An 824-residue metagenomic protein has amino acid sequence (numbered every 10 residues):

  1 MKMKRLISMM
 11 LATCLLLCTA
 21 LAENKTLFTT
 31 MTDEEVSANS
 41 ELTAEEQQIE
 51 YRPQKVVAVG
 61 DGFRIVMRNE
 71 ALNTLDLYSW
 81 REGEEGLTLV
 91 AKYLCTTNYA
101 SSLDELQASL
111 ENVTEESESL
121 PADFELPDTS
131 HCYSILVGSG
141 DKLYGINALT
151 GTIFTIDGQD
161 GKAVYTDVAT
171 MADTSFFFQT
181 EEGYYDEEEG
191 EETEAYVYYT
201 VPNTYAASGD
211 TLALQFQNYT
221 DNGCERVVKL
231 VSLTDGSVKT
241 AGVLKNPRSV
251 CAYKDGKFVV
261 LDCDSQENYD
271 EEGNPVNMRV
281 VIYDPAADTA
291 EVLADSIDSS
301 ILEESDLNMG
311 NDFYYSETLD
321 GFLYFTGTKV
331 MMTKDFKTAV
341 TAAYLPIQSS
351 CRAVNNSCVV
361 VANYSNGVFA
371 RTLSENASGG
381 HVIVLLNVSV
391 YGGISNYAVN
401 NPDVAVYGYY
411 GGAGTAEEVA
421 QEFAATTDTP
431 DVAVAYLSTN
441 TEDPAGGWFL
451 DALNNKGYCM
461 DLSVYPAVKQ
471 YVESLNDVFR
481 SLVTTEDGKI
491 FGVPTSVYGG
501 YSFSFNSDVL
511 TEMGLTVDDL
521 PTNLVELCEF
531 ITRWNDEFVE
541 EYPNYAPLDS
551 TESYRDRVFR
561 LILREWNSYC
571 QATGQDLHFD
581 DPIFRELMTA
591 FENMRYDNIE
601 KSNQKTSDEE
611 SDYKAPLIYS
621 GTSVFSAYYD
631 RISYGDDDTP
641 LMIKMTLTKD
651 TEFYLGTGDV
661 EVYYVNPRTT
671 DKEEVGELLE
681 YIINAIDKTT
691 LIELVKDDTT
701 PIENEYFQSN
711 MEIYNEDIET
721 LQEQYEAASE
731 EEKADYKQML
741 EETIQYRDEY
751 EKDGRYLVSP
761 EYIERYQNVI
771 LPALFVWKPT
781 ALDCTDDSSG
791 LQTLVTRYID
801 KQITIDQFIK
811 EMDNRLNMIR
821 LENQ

Functional and structural regions predicted by a protein language model:
E23, L27, T32-E85, G158 (+5 more regions): Conserved N-terminal structural module of periplasmic/extracytoplasmic solute-binding proteins
V36-A44, K92-P127, T166-Y196, D295-S305: Surface-exposed loop and turn segments in beta-propeller and other repeat-based domains that flank or scaffold
N440-G500, P640-L647: Hinge/lid segment of periplasmic solute-binding proteins
K489-V497, Y501-F503, V525-D580, R585 (+2 more regions): Extracytoplasmic/periplasmic solute-binding protein
I531, W566-K605, D637-T648: Glycine-centered hinge/linker elements that transmit conformational signals in sensory and ligand-binding systems
Y634-E723, K733: Extracytoplasmic/periplasmic substrate-recognition and gating elements
L721-L821: C-terminal capping/gating helix-and-loop segments adjacent to ligand/active sites or protein-protein/ligand interfaces
